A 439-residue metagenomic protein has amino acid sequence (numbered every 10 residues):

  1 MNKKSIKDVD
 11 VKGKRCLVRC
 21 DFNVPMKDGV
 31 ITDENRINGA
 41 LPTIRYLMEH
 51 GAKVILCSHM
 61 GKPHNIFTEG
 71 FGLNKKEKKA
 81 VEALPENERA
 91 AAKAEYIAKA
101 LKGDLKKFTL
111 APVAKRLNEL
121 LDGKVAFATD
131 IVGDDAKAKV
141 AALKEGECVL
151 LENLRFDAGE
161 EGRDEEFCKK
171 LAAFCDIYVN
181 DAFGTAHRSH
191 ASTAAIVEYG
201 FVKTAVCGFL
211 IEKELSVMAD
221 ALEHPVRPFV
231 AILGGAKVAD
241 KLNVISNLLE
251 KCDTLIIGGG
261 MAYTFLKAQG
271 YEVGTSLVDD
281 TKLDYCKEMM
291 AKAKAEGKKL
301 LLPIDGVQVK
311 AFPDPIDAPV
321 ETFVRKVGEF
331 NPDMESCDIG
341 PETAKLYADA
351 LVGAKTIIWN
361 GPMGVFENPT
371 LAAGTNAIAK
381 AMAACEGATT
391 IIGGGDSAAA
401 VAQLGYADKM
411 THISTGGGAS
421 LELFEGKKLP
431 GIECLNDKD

Functional and structural regions predicted by a protein language model:
M1-D439: Active-site loop-to-helix "anion-binding N-cap" substructures in soluble metabolic enzymes
